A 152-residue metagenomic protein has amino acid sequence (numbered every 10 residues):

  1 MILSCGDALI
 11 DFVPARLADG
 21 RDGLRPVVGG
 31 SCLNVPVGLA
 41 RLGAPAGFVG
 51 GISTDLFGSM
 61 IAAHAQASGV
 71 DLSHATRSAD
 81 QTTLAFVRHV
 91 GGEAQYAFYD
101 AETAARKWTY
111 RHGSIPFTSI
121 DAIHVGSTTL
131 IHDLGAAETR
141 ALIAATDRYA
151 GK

Functional and structural regions predicted by a protein language model:
M1-V70: Glycine-rich phosphate/adenosyl-contacting loop at the front of the ribokinase-like
P14, A18, K107, D133-L134: Active-site-proximal flexible loops/turns
R25, I61, V87, A144-A145: A generic membrane alpha-helix/interface feature
V37, G113-S114, R140, A144: Amphipathic, non-transmembrane alpha-helical secondary structure
P45-H132: Conserved N-terminal subdomain of the carbohydrate kinase-like
A122-K152: Conserved beta-alpha-beta core of the PfkB/ribokinase-like small-molecule kinase fold
